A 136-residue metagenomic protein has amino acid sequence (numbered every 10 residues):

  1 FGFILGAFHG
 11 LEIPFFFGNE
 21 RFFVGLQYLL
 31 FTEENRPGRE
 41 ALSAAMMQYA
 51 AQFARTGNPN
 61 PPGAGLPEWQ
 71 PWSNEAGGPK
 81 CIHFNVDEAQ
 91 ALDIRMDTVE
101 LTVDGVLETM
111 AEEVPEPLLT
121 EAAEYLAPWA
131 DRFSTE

Functional and structural regions predicted by a protein language model:
F1-E136: C-terminal helix-and-tail extensions that cap enzymatic domains
